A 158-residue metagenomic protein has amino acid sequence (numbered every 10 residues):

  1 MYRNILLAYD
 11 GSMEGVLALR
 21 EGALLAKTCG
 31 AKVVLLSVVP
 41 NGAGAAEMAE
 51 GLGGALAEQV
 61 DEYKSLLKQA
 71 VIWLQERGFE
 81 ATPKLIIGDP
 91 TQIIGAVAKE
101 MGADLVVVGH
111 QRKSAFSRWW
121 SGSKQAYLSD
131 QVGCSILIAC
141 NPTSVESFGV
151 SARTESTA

Functional and structural regions predicted by a protein language model:
R3-G53, Q131, T157-A158: Small/aliphatic-rich secondary-structure junction motif
L24, A96-F148, E155-A158: Gly/Ser-rich helix-loop-strand patches that form or flank binding pockets for ribonucleotide-derived cofactors
A31-K32, F79, A103, C134: Short glycine/serine/threonine/alanine-rich loop segments
L36, T82-I86, L137: General small-molecule cofactor/ligand-binding pocket signal
L52-S65: A short acidic, glycine-rich active-site loop that binds or catalyzes chemistry on phosphate/adenosine moieties
Q75-T82: A short helix-to-beta-strand connector/capping loop
L85-I93: Charged docking surfaces used in two-component/phosphorelay signaling
